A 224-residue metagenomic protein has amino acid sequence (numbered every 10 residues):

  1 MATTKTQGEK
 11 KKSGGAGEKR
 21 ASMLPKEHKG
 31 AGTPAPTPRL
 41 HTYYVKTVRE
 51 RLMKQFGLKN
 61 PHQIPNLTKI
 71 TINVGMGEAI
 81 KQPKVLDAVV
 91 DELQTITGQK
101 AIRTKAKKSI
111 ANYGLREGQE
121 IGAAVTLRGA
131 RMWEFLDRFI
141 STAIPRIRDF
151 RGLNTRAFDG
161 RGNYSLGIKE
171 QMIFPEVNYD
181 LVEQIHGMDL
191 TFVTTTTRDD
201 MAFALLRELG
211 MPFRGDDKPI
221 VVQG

Functional and structural regions predicted by a protein language model:
A2-G224: Ribosome-associated RNA-binding proteins
